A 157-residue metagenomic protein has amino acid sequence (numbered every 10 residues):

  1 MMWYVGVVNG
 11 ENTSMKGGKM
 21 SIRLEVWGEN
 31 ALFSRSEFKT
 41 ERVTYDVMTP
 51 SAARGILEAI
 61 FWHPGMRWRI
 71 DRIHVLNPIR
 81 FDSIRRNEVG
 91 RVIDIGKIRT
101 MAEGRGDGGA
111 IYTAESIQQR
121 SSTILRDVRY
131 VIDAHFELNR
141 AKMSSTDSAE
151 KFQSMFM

Functional and structural regions predicted by a protein language model:
M1-M2, M15: Methionine residue identity
W3-Y4, E11: Short, positively charged and aromatic/hydrophobic N-terminal segments
N9-N12, K16: Intrinsically disordered, low-complexity polyampholyte segments enriched for Lys and acidic residues
K16-T40: N-terminal, Lys/Arg- and Ser/Thr-rich interaction peptides
G18, R67, I124-V128: A short, structural micro-pattern
V26-N30, N77, I132-R140: Beta-strand elements of well-folded, non-transmembrane domains
F38, V43-E88: Glycine/small-residue-rich interface belts in oligomeric ring/scaffold proteins and their assembly partners
E88, I98-M157: Internal, well-folded beta-alpha domain core
